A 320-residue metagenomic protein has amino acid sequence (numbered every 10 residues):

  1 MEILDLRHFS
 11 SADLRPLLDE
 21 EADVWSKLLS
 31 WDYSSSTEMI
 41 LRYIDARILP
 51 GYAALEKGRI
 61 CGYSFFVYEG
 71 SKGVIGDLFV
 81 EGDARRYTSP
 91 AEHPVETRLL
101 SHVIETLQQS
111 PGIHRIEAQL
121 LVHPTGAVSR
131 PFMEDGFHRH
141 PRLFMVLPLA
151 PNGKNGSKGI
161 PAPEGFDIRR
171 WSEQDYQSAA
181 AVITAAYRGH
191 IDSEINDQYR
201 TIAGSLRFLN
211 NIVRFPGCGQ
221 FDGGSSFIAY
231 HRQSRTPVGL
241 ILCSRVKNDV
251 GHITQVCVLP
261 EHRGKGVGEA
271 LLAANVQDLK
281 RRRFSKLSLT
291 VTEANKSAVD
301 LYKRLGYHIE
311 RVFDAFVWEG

Functional and structural regions predicted by a protein language model:
M1-D19, D167-D197: A short beta-loop-alpha structural element at the N-terminal edge of CoA-dependent acyl/N-acetyltransferase catalytic
D19-I40, H190-R214: Conserved GNAT-fold acetyl-CoA-binding loop/helix
T37-L107, I241-V250: Conserved donor-binding loop and adjoining core beta-sheet/short helix segment in diverse acyl/aminoacyl transferases
E38-A53, K57-G62, G204-I228, T236-G239 (+1 more regions): A short helix-loop-beta-strand connector motif used in the catalytic cores of GNAT acetyltransferases and, in some
K72, A84-F166, S172, F316: Acyl-donor-binding surface of acyltransferase catalytic domains
E81-A84, L259-E261, K265, E293-A294: Active-site acidic-Proline motif in GNAT/NAT acetyltransferases
Y87-E105, V258, G264-R281, D300-R304: Conserved acetyl-CoA-binding loop-helix of GNAT-fold acetyltransferases
I116-A127, P260, L289-V299, A315-G320: Conserved beta-strand-loop-alpha-helix junction that forms the acyl-donor binding cleft
